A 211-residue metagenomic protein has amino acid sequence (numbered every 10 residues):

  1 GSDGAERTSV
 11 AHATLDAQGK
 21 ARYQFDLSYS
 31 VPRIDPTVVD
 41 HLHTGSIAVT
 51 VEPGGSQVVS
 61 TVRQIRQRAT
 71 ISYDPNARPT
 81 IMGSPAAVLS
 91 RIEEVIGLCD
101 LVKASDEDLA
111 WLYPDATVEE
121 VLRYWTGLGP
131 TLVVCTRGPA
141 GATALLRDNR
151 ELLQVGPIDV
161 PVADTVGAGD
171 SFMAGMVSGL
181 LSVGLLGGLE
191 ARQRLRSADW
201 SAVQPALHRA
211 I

Functional and structural regions predicted by a protein language model:
G1-V51: Conserved N-terminal subdomain of the carbohydrate kinase-like
T8-A11, A21, A77-R78, E151 (+2 more regions): Glycine-rich, flexible loop/turn motifs
Q24-D26, H43, S72, K103 (+2 more regions): Conserved beta-strand segments that form the floor/walls of ligand-binding pockets within enzyme and binding domains
Q24-S30, I81-A87, D115, L195-R196: Short gly/ser/thr-rich secondary-structure transition/capping motifs
H41-Y124, P130, P139-A142, R147: Conserved beta-alpha-beta core of the PfkB/ribokinase-like small-molecule kinase fold
P114-I211: Conserved phosphate-binding/catalytic region of the ribokinase-like
